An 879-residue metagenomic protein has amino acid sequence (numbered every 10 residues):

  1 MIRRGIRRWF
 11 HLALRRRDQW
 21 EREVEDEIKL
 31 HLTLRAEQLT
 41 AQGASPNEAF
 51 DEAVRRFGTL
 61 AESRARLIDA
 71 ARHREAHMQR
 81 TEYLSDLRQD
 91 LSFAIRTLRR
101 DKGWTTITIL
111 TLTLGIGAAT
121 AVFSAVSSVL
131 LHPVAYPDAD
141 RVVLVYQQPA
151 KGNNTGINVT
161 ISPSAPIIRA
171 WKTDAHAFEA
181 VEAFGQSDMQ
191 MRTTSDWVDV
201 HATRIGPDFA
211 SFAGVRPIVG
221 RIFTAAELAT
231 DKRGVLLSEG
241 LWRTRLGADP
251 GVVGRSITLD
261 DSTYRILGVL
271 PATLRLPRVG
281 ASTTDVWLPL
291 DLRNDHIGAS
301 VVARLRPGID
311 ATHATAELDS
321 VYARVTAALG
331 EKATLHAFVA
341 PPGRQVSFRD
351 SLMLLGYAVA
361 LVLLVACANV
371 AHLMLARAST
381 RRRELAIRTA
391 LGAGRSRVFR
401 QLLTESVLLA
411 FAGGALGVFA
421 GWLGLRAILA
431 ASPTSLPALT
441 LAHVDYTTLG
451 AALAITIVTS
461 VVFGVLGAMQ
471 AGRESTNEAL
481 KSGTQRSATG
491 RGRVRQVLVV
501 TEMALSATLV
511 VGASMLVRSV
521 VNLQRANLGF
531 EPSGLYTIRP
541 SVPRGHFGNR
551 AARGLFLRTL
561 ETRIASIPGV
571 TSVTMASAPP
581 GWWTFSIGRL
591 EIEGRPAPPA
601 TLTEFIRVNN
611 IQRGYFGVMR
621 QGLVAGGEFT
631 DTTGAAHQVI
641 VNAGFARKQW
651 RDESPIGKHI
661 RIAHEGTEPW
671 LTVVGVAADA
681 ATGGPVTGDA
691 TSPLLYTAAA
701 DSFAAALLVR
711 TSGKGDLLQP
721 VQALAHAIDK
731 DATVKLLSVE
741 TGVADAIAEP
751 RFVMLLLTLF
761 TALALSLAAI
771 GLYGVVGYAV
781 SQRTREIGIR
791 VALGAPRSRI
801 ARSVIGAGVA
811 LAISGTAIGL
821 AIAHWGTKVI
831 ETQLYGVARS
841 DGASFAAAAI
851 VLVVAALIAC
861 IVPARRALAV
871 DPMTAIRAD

Functional and structural regions predicted by a protein language model:
M1-L110, R304-R306, A323-T326, N477-G490 (+3 more regions): Negatively charged linear elements and acidic catalytic determinants
R4-G5, D188, H201-A225, D231-M353 (+2 more regions): Mid-to-C-terminal secondary-structure elements that act as membrane-proximal/extracytoplasmic interface segments
A70-T106, A340-Q345, L373-R400, T404 (+3 more regions): Alpha-helical transmembrane segments of integral membrane proteins
K102-V129, P133, V365-A368, G414 (+4 more regions): Short, strongly hydrophobic transmembrane alpha-helices
V122-A125, A371, V407-T476, R518 (+1 more regions): Small-residue-rich transmembrane alpha-helices
V126-V142, Y146-N153, R275-L276, G280-D291 (+9 more regions): Short juxtamembrane loops and helix-capping segments at transmembrane helix boundaries of multi-pass membrane proteins
V134-D188, G298-V302, E317, N527-R589: Membrane-proximal extracellular/periplasmic loop immediately following the first transmembrane helix
A366-A410, I770-A810, T816, R866 (+1 more regions): Interfacial "coupling" helices/loops that link adjacent transmembrane helices in transporter permeases
